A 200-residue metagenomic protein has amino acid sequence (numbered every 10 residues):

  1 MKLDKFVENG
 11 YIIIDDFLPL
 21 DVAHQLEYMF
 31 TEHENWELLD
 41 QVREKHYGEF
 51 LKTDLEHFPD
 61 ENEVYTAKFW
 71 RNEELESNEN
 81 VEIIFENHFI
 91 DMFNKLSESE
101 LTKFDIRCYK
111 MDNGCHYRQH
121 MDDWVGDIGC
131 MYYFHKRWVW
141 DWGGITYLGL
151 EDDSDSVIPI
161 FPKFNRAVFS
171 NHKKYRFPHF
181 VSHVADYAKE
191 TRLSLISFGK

Functional and structural regions predicted by a protein language model:
M1-F93: Non-heme Fe(II)/2-oxoglutarate
K2-L3, Q119, S182-V184: Short, surface-exposed beta-strand/loop micro-motifs that present aromatic residues
E63, N80, D112-N113, T146-G149 (+1 more regions): Residues lining hydrophobic/aromatic ligand-binding pockets adjacent to catalytic sites
S97-R107: A short coil-to-beta-strand element that immediately follows conserved catalytic motifs
D105-K110, F180-H183: Acidic carboxylate-rich catalytic motifs and surrounding loops in phosphoryl-/glycosyl-chemistry enzymes
Y109-D123: Conserved short histidine dyad/triad with adjacent acidic residue
W124-V125, K136, W142-K200: Catalytic core of Fe(II)/2-oxoglutarate
